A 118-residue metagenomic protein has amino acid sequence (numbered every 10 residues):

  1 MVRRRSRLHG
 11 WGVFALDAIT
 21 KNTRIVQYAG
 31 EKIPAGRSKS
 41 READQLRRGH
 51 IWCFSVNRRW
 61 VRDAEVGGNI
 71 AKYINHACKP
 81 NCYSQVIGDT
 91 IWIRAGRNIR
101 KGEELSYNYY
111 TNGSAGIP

Functional and structural regions predicted by a protein language model:
M1-S84: Catalytic cores of histone-lysine modification enzymes
H76-P118: C-terminal SET catalytic tail plus cysteine-rich post-SET Zn-binding segment of SAM-dependent SET-domain
